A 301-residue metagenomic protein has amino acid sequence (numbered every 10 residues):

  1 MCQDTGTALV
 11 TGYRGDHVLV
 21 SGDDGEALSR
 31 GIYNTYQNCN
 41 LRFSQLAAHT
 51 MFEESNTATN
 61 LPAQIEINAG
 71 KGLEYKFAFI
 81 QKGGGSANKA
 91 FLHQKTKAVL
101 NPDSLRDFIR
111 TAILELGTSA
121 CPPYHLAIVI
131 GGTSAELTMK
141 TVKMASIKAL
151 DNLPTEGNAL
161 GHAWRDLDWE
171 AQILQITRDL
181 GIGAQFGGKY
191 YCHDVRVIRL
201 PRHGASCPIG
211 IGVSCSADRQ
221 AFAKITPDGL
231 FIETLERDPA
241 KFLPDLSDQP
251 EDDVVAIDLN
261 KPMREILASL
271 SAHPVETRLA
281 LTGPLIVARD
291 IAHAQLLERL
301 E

Functional and structural regions predicted by a protein language model:
M1-I128, T133-D252: Non-transmembrane, aqueous-exposed alpha-helical and coiled segments at domain scale
Q81, L259, G283: Pocket-edge structural micro-motifs
E115, L267-S269: Generic recognition of flexible, low-complexity loop/linker segments
D253-E265: Short, structured beta-strand/loop micro-motifs enriched in basic residues and often containing a Trp
E265-L267, A288-R289: Short N-terminal binding/cap micro-motifs at the start of the first secondary-structure element
L270-H273, L279: Short, well-ordered loop/turn sites that connect or cap secondary structure elements
R278-A288: Short, charged beta-turn/beta-strand-edge "cap" motif at the junction between a beta-strand and an adjacent loop
V287-E301: Short, compositionally biased
